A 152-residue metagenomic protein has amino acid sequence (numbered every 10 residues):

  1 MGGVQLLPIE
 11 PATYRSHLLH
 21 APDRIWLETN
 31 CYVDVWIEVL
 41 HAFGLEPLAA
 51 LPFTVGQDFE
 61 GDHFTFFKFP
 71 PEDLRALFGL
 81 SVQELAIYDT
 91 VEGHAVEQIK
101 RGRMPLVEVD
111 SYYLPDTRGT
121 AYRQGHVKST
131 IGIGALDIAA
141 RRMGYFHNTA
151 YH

Functional and structural regions predicted by a protein language model:
G2-D89: Cysteine-nucleophile protease catalytic domains, especially the papain-like/related folds used in DUB/UBL proteases
R24-T29, I37-F59, Y88-A140, Y145: Active-site-adjacent substructure of cysteine-protease-like catalytic cores
F146-H152: Short, solvent-exposed aromatic-acidic interface loops
